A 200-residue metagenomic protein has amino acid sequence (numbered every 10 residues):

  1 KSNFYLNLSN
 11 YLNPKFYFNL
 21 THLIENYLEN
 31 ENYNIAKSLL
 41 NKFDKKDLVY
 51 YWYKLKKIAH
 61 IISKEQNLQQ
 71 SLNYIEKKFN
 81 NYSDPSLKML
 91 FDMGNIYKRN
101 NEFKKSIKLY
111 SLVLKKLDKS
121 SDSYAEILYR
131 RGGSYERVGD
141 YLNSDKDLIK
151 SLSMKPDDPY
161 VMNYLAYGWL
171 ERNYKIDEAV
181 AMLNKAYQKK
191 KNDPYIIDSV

Functional and structural regions predicted by a protein language model:
L12, F43-D47, N81-Y82, K116-S120 (+2 more regions): Structural marker of alpha-solenoid helical repeat scaffolds
N19, Y53-K54, M89, S123 (+3 more regions): TPR alpha-solenoid repeat register
H22, K57, D92, R130 (+2 more regions): Canonical tetratricopeptide repeat
E25, H60, N95, G133 (+1 more regions): Residue-level recognition of tetratricopeptide repeat
N30, E65, N100, V138 (+1 more regions): Structural motif corresponding to the intra-repeat A-B loop/turn of tetratricopeptide repeats
Y33, L68-Q69, F103, Y141 (+1 more regions): TPR-repeat structural position
